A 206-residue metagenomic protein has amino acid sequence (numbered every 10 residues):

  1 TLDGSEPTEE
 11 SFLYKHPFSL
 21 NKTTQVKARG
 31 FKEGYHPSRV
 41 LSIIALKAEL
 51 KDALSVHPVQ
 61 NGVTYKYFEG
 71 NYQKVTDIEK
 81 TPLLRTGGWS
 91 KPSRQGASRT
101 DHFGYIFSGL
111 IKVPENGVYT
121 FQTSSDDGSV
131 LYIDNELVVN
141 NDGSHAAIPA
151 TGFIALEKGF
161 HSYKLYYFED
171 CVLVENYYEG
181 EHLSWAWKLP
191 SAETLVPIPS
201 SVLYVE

Functional and structural regions predicted by a protein language model:
T1-T76, K80-G109, V118, Y132-D134 (+5 more regions): Short, compositionally stereotyped local motifs that mark structural "simplifiers"
K27-F31, Q122, K164-Y166: Extracellular recognition modules
G30-G34, D127, Y167-E169: Surface-exposed loop/turn motifs at beta-strand-loop junctions within extracellular Ig-like and Fibronectin type III
G104-I106, N116, K158-F160, G180: A general secondary-structure signal for short beta-strands and their flanking turns/coil in non-transmembrane regions
I111-V113, G117-S129, Y163: Aromatic-lined ligand-binding clefts that engage carbohydrates, nucleic acids, or primary amines
Y119, I154-Y167: Noncatalytic modules at the cell exterior or secretory-pathway interfaces, chiefly beta-strand-rich lectin/adhesion
D126, P149, K158, Y178-G180: Short, solvent-exposed loop/turn segments at the edges of secondary structure
K164-E179, W187-P190: Short beta-strand-plus-loop segments that form exposed binding edges in beta-rich domains
